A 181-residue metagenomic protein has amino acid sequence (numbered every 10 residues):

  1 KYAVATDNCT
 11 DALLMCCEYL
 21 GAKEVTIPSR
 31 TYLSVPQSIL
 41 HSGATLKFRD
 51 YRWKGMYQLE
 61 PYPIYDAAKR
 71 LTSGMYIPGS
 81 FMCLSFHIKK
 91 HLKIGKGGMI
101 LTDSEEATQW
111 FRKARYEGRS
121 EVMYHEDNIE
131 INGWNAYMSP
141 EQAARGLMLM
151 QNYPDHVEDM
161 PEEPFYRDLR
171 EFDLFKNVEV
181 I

Functional and structural regions predicted by a protein language model:
Y2: Gly/Ser/Thr-rich phosphate-binding loops and adjoining beta-strand/alpha-helix segments that form adenosine-phosphate
A5, I27-P28, I100: Conserved SAM-binding loop
D11-A12, T31-L33, A68-R70, I88-H91 (+1 more regions): Short, solvent-exposed loop/turn segments at secondary-structure junctions
D11-L14, F81-M82: Phosphate-group recognition and catalysis centered on beta-loop-alpha active-site segments
L14-G74: PLP-dependent aminotransferase-like
L71-S73, S80-C83: Extended catalytic core of nucleotide-activated donor transferases of GT-like folds
F81-I181: Active-site region of PLP-dependent enzymes
